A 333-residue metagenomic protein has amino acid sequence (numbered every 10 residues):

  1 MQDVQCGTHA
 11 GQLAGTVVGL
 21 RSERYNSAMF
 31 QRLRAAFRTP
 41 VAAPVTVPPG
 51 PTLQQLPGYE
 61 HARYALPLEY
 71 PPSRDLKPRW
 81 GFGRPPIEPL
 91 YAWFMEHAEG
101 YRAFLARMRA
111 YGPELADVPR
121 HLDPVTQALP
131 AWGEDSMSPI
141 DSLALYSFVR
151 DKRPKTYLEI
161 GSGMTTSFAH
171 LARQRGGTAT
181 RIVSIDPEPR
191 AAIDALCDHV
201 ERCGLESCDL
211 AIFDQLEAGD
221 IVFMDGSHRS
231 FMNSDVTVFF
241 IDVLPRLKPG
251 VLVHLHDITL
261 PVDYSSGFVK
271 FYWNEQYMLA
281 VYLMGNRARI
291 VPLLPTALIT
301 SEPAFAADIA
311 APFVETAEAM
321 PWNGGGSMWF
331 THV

Functional and structural regions predicted by a protein language model:
V4-A10: Short hydrophobic alpha-helical segments enriched in small aliphatic residues
Q5, V18-G19, E201: N-terminal non-cleavable signal-anchor helices
H9, V17-E23: Short, low-complexity intrinsically disordered segments enriched in A/P/G/S/L with frequent Arg, especially at protein
L13: Extended active-site neighborhood of metal-dependent phosphoesterases/phosphodiesterases
R24-V333: A short alpha-helical cap/connector motif
